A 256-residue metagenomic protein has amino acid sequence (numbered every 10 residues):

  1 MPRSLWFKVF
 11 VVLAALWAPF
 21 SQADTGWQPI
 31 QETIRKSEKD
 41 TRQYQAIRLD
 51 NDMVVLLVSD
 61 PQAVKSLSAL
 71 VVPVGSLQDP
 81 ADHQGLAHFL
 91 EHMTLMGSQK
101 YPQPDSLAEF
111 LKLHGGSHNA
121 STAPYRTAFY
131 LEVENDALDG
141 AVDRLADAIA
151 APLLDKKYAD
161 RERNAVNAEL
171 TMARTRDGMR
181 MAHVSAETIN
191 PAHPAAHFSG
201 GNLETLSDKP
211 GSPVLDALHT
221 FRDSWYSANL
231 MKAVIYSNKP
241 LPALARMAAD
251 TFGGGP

Functional and structural regions predicted by a protein language model:
M1-V9: Bacterial N-terminal signal peptides that target proteins for export
A18-P19: N-terminal signal peptide c-region/cleavage motif recognized by signal peptidases
Q22-S106, Y130-V133, D143-A146, K209-G211 (+1 more regions): His/Glu-rich zincin catalytic helix
T25-W27, Q31-T33, V72, Q99 (+1 more regions): Acidic/histidine-enriched segments that form metal/cofactor-coordinating and catalytic pocket/exosite environments
